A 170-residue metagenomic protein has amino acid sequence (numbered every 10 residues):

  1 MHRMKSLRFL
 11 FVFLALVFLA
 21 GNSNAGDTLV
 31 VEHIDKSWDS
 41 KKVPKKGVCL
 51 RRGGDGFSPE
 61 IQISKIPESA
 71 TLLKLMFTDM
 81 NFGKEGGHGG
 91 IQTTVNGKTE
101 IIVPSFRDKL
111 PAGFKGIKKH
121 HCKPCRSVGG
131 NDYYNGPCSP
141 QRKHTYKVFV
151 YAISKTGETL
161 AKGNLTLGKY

Functional and structural regions predicted by a protein language model:
H2-L10: Bacterial N-terminal signal peptides that target proteins for export
L10-F18: Bacterial N-terminal signal peptides
A25-Y170: N-terminus-centered regions that define maturation/targeting leaders and the start of the first functional domain
